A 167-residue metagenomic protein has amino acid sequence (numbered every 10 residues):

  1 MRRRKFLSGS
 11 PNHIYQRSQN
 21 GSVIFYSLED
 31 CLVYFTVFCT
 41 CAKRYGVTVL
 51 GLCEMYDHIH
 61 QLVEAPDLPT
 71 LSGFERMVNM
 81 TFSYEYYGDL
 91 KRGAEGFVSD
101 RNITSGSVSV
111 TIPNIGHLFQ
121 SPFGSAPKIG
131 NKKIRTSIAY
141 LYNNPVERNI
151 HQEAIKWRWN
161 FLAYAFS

Functional and structural regions predicted by a protein language model:
M1-S167: Short catalytic/metal-binding and nucleic-acid-binding patches
